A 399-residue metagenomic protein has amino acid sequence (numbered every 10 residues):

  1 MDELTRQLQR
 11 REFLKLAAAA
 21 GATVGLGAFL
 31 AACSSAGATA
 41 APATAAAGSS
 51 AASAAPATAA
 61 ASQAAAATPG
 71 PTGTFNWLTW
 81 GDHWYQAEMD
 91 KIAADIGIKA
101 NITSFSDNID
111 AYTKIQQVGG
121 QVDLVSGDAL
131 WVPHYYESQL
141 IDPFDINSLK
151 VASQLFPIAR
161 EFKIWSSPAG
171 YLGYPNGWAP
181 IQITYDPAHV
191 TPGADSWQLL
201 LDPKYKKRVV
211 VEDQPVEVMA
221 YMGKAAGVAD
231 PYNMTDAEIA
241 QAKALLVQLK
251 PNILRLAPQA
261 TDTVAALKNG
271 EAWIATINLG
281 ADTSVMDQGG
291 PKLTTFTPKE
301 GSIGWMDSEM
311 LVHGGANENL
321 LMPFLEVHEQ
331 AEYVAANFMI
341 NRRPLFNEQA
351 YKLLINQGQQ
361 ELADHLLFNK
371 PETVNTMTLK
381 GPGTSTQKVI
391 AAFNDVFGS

Functional and structural regions predicted by a protein language model:
M1-E12, A19-S35: N-terminal secretory signal peptides
R6, A52, A59-A60, A265 (+1 more regions): Conserved C-terminal helix/tail region of periplasmic/extracytoplasmic solute-binding proteins
S34-A54: Short, low-complexity, disordered segments immediately C-terminal to signal peptides in bacterial exported proteins
A67-H134: Early extracytoplasmic/lumenal segment of secretory-pathway proteins
D82-Q86, S106-D110, S126-L254, P258-K268: Extracytoplasmic ligand-binding site segments that recognize negatively charged/polar headgroups
W131-Y136, I274-P291: A ligand-binding cleft/hinge motif common to bilobed small-molecule-binding domains
A240-L249, G289-M310: Periplasmic-binding protein-like
D307, V312-T373: Mature extracytoplasmic/periplasmic domains
